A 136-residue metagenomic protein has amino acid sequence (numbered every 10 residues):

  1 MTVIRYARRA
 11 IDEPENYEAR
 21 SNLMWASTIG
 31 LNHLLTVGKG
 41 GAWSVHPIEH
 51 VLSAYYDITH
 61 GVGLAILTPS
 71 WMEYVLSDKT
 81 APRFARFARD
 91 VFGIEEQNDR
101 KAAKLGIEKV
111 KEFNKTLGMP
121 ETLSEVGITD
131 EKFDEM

Functional and structural regions predicted by a protein language model:
M1-E108: Active-site segments that bind and position negatively charged phosphate/pyrophosphate groups
Q97-E135: C-terminal hydrophobic structural anchor segments that stabilize assembly/packing rather than catalytic chemistry
